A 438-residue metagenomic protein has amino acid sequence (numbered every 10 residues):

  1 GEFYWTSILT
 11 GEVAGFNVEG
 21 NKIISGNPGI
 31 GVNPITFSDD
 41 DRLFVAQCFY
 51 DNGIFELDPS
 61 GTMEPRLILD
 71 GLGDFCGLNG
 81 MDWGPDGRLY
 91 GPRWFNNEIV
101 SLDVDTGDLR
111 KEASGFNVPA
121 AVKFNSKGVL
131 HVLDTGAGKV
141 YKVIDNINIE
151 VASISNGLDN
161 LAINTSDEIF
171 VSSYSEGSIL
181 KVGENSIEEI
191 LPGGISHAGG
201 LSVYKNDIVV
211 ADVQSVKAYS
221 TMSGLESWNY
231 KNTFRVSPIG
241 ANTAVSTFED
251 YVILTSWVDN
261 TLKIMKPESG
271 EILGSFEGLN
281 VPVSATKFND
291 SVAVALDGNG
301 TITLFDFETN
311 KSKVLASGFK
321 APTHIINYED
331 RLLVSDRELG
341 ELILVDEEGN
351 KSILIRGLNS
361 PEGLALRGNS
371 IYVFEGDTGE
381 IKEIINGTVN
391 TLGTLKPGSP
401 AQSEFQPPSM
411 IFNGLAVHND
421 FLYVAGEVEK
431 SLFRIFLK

Functional and structural regions predicted by a protein language model:
G1, P28-R42, A46, D51 (+11 more regions): Beta-rich, blade/repeat-based domains predominating in secreted/periplasmic proteins but also intracellular
F3, V13, N21-I23, L43 (+19 more regions): Hydrophobic residues embedded in beta-strands of well-ordered beta-sheets
Y4-L9, V45-N52, G91-F95, V132-G136 (+7 more regions): Conserved beta-strand positions in repeat-built beta-propeller and related beta-rich domains
E12-G15, G53-E56, E98-S101, K139-K142 (+7 more regions): A short loop-to-beta-strand structural motif that recurs across blades of beta-propeller domains
F16-G20, L57-T62, L102-G107, V143-I147 (+7 more regions): Short loop/turn segments that connect beta-strands within beta-propeller blades
G20-G26, M63-L72, G107-A113, I147-S153 (+7 more regions): A short beta-strand motif characteristic of beta-propeller blades
C48, F55, V171, N185 (+5 more regions): Extracytoplasmic low-complexity repetitive segments enriched in small/polar residues
